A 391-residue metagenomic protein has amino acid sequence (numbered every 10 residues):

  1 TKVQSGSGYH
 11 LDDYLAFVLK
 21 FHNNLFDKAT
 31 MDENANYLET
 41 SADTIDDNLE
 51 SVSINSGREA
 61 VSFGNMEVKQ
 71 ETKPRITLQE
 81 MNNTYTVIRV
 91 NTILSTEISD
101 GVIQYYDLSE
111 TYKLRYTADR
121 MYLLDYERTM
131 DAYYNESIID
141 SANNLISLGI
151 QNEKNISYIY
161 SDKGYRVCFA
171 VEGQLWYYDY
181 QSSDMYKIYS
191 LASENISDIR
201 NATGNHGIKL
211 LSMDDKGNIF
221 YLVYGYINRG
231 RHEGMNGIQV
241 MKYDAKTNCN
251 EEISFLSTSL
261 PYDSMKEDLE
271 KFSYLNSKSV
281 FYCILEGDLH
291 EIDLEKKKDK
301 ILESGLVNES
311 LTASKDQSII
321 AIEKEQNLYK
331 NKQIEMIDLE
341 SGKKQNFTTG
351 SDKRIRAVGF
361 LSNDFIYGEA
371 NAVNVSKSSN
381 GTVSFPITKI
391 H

Functional and structural regions predicted by a protein language model:
T1-N65, S141-D184, L191-S193, S197-H206 (+6 more regions): Core segments of small alpha/beta cavity-forming domains
S56-V102, H206-D215: Surface-exposed, charged secondary-structure patches
T84-E127, Y133: Exposed beta-sheet edge and beta->alpha loop/turn motif
Y105-T111, H206, N331, K353-R354: Short, surface-exposed coil-to-beta transition loops
Y106-L108, F169-A170, E233-G237, T382-I387: Short coil-to-beta strand junction motifs in C2/discoidin
K113, Y177-D179, V240-K242, E291-D293 (+2 more regions): Conserved blade-register residue in beta-propeller folds
M185, C249-I253, K297-K300, G342-K344: Predominantly a core beta-strand signature of beta-propeller blades across repeat-based propeller domains
N327-D338, K343-S379, V383-H391: Extended, charge-rich low-complexity regions and/or helical-solenoid scaffolds
